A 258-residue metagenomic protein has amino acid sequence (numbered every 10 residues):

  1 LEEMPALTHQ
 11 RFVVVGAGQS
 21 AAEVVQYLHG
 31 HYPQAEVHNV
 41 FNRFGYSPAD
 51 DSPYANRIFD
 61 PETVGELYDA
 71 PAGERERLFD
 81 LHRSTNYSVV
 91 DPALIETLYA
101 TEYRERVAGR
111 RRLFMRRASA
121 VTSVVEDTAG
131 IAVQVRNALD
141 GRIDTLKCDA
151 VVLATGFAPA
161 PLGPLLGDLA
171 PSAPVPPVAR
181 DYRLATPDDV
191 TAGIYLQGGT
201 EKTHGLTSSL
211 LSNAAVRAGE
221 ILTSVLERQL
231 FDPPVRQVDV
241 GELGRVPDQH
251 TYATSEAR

Functional and structural regions predicted by a protein language model:
L1-Q19, E23-R258: Flavin (primarily FAD) cofactor-binding/catalytic cores of flavoenzymes
